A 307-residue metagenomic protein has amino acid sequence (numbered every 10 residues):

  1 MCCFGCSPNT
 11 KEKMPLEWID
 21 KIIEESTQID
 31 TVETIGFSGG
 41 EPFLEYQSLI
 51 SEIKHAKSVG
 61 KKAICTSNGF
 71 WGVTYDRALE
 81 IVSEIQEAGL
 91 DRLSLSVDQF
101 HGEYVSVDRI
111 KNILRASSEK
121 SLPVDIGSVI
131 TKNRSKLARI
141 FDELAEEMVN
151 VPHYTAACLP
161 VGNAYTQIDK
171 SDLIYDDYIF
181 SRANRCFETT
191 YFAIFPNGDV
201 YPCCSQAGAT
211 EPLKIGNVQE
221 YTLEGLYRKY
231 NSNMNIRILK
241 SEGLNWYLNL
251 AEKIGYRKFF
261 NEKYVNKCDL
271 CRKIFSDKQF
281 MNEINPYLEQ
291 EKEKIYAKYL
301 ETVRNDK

Functional and structural regions predicted by a protein language model:
M1-E17, I29: Canonical Radical SAM [4Fe-4S] cluster-binding loop centered on the CxxxCxxC motif and its immediate flanking residues
C3-G5, L49-Y75: Mobile, glycine- and charge-enriched loop segments and immediately flanking short secondary-structure elements within
K11-K13, P42-Q47, F70-D76, H101-S106 (+1 more regions): Acidic-and-aromatic substrate-binding clefts and catalytic sites of carbohydrate-active enzymes
L16-I23, Y75-I85: Short, acidic/polar
T27, I50-S58, Q86, L114-S118: Surface-exposed amphipathic alpha-helices with a cationic face
T31-T34, V59-A63, G89-D91, K120-P123: Short, well-ordered coil/turn segments that N-cap beta-strands
S83-R92, S96-Y230, Q279-M281: Radical SAM enzyme [4Fe-4S]-AdoMet core and its adjacent flexible, acidic and glycine-rich loops/tails across
T210-K307: Flexible mid-to-C-terminal extensions adjoining Fe-S/redox cofactors in radical SAM and related proteins
